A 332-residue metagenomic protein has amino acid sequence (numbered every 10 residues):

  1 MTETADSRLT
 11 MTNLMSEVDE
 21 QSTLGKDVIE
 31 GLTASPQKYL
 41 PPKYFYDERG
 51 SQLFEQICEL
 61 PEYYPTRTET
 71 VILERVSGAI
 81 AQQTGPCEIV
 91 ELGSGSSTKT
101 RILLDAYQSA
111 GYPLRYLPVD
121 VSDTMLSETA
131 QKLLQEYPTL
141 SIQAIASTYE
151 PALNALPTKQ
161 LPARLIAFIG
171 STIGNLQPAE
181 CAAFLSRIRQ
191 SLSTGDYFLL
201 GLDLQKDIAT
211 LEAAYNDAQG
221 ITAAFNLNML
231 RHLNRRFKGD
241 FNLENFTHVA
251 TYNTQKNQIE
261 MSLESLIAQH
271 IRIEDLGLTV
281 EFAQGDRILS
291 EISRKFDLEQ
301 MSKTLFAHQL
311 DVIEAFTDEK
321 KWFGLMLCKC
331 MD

Functional and structural regions predicted by a protein language model:
T2-K43, S51: N-terminal auxiliary segments of SAM/dcSAM-dependent transferases
E17, Q37-P86: Class I SAM-dependent methyltransferase Rossmann-like catalytic core, especially the SAM/SAH-binding loop
P86-G95: Conserved class I S-adenosyl-L-methionine
S96-G111: Conserved SAM-binding loop of SAM-dependent methyltransferases across substrates and taxa, primarily the Class I
D120-D123: Conserved SAM/SAH-binding beta-strand->alpha-helix loop
G174-R187: A short, conserved alpha-helix within the catalytic core of class I
Q190-D207: Conserved beta-strand signature within the Rossmann-like core of class I S-adenosyl-L-methionine
E212-R294, L298, S302-Q309: Substrate-binding/catalytic lobe of Class I Rossmann-like enzymes that use SAM or dcSAM, i.e., the mid-to-C-terminal
